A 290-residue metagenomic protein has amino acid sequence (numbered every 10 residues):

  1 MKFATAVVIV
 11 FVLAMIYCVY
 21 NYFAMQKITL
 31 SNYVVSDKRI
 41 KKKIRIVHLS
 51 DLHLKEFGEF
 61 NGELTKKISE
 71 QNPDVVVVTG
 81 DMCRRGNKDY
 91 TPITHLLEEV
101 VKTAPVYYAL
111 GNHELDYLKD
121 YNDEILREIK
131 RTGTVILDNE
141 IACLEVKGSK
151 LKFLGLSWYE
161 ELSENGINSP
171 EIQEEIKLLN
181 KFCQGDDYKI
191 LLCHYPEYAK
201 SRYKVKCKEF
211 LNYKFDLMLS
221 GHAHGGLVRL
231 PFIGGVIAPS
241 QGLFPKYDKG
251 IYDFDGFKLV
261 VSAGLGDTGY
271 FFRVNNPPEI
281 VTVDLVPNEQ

Functional and structural regions predicted by a protein language model:
M1-I40: N-terminal membrane-anchoring alpha-helices
M25-G58, K181-D187, L192-P196: Mobile, glycine- and charge-enriched loop segments and immediately flanking short secondary-structure elements within
S36-V47, T134, I141-G155, Q184-I190 (+2 more regions): Beta-strand-turn-beta hairpins that frame and shape the catalytic cleft of phosphate-ester-processing enzymes
K42-D138, A142-C143: Membrane-embedded segments
H53, C83, H113-E114, I141-A142 (+4 more regions): Catalytic metal-binding/acid-base residues of hydrolase active sites
Q71, L97-T103, F182-G185, K208-Y213: Short, conserved loop/helix-junction motifs that constitute active-site signature segments in enzyme catalytic cores
R127, R131-G133, V146-L192, A199-E209 (+1 more regions): Binuclear metal-dependent hydrolase catalytic cores centered on His/Asp/Glu-rich metal-binding motifs
E197-V281: Conserved beta-sheet core of the metallophosphoesterase superfamily
